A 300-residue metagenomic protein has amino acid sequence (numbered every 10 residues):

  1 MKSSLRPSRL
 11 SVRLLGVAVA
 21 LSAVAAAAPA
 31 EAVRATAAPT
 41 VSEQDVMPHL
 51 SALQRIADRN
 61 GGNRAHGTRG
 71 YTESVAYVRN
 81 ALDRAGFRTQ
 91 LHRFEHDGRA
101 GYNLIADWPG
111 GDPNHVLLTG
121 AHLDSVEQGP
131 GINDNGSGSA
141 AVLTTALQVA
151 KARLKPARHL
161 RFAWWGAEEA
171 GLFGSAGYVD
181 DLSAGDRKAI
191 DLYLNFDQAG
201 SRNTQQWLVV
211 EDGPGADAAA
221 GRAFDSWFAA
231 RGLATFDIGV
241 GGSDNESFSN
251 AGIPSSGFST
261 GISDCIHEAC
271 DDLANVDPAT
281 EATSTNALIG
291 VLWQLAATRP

Functional and structural regions predicted by a protein language model:
K2-A32: Secretory targeting and sorting signals
A35-G70, D124, L194, Q198-S201 (+1 more regions): N-terminal capping segment at the start of a domain
D45-P48, A52, R69-T89, S137-T144 (+8 more regions): Extracytoplasmic/secreted proteins, especially bacterial periplasmic and envelope-associated proteins
S51, R55-P109: A non-catalytic alpha/beta surface segment that caps or lines the substrate-entry region of metallo-dependent hydrolase
R59-N60, R88, E95-R99, G110-P113 (+7 more regions): Solvent-exposed loop/turn segments at secondary-structure junctions within structured extracellular/periplasmic domains
A106, T119, L123-L172, L288: Alpha-helical metal-binding/catalytic segments enriched in His/Glu/Asp
W165-S263: Metal-dependent peptidase/peptidase-like ectodomains
D264-P300: His/Asp/Glu-rich mid-to-C-terminal helical/loop segments that flank catalytic regions of hydrolases
